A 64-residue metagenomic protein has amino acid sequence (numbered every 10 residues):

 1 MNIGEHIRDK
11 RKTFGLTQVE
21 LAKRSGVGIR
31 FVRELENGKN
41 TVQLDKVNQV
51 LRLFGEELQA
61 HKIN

Functional and structural regions predicted by a protein language model:
M1-I3: Absolute protein N-terminus
E5-E20, R24: Short basic helix-loop element that most often maps to the first helix and adjoining turn of HTH DNA-binding modules
D9, T13, N37, L53-E56: Conserved amphipathic alpha-helical interaction elements at protein-protein interfaces in regulatory, energy-coupling
G26-N40: Recognition helix of helix-turn-helix/homeodomain-like DNA-binding domains that insert into the DNA major groove
N37, K62-I63: Short, conserved catalytic or interaction motifs in soluble domains
D45-H61: DNA major-groove recognition helix of helix-turn-helix/homeodomain DNA-binding modules
